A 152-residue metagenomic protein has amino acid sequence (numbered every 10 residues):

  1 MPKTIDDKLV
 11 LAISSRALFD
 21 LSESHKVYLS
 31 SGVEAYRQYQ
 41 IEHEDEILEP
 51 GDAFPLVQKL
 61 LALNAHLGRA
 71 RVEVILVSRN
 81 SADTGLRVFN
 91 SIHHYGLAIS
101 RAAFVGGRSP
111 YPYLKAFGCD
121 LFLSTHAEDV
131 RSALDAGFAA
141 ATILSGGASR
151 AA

Functional and structural regions predicted by a protein language model:
M1-A152: HAD-like aspartate-dependent phosphatase fold
